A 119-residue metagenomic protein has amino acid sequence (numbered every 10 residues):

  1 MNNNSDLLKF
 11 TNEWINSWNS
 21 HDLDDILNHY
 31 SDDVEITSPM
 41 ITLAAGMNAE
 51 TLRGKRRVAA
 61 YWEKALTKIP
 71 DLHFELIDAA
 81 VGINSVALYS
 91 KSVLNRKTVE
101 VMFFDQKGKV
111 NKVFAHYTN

Functional and structural regions predicted by a protein language model:
M1, S17, N48-A49, V101: Short N-terminal micro-motifs specific to bacterial/archaeal maturation and metal-cluster initiation sites
M1-N28, D32: Short, low-complexity N-terminal intrinsically disordered segments enriched in polar/charged residues
N4, S31-I77: A solvent-exposed, acidic/Ser-Thr-rich amphipathic alpha-helical stretch
F10, D22, Y61-W62, T98: Hydrophobic alpha-helical segments typical of transmembrane helices and their membrane-interface/capping positions
S17, S31, I36, K107-H116: Secondary-structure boundary/capping motif
A59, A65-N119: A beta-strand edge to alpha-helix "cap/lid" segment located at domain peripheries
